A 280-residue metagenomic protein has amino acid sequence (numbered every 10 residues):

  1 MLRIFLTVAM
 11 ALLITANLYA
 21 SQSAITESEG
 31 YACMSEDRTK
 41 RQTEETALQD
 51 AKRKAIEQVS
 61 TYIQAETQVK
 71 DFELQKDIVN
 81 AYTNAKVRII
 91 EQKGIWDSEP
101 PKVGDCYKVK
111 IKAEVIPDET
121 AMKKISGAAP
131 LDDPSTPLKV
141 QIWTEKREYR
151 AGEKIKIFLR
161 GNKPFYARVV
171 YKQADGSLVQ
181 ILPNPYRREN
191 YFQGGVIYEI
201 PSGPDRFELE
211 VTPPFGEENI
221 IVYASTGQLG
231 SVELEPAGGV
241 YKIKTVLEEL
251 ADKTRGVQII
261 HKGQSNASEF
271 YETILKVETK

Functional and structural regions predicted by a protein language model:
M1-I4: Positively charged n-region of N-terminal signal peptides that target proteins for export
T7-A16: Bacterial N-terminal signal peptides
L18-Q22: Boundary at the C-terminal end of the N-terminal hydrophobic targeting segment
S23-M34, F270: Short amphipathic
R38-E44, K54, Q58, Y62-K280: Secretory-pathway glycoprotein ectodomains that are cysteine- and/or Ser/Thr/Pro-rich
